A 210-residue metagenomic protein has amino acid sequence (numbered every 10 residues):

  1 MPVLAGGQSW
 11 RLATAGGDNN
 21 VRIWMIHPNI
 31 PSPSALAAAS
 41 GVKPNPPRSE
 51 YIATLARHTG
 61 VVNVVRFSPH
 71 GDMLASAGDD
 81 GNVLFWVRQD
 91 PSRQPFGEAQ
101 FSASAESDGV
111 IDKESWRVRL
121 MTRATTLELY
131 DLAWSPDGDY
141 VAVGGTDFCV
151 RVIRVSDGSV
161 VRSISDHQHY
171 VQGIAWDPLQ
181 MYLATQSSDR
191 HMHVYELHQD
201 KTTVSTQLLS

Functional and structural regions predicted by a protein language model:
M1-S9, R66-D72, A133-G138, A175-M181: Loop/turn segments within WD40 beta-propeller blades
A15-N19, A77-D80, V143-D147, Q186-D189: Conserved strand-to-loop turn within each blade of WD40 beta-propeller repeats
V21-I26, V83-R88, V150-R154, M192-L197: WD40-repeat beta-propellers
M25-K43, V87-D108, E196-T202: Short loop/turn segments immediately following beta-strands, especially the blade-tip and inter-blade linker loops
S32-S34, E50-A53, Q94-F96, R117-L120 (+2 more regions): A structural motif specific to WD40 beta-propellers
R48, L55-V62, S115, T122-L129 (+2 more regions): WD40/WD-repeat beta-propeller blade N-cap
T54, S76, M121-R123, V143 (+3 more regions): Residue-level detector of high-confidence beta-strand sites
